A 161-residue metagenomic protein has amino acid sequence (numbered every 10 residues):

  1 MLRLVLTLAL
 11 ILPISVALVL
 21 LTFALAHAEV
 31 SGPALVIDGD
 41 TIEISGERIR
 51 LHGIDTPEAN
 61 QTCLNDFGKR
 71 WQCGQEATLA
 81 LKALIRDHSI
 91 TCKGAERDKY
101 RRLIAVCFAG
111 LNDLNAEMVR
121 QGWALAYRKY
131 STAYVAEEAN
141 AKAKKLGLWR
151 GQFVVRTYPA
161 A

Functional and structural regions predicted by a protein language model:
L2-A161: Small beta-barrel nucleic-acid-binding modules, primarily SNase/OB-fold domains and secondarily Tudor-like barrels
